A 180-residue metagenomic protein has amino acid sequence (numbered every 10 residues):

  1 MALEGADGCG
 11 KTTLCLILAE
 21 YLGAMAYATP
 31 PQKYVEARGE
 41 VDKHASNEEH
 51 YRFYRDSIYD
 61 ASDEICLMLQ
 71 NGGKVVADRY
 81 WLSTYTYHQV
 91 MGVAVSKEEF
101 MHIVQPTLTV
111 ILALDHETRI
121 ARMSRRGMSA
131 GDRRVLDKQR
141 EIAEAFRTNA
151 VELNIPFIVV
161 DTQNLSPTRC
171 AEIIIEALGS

Functional and structural regions predicted by a protein language model:
L3: Hydrophobic anchor at the beta1->P-loop junction of P-loop NTPases
A6: P-loop (Walker A) phosphate-binding loop of NTP-binding proteins
K11: Conserved lysine of the Walker
L14, L18: Hydrophobic positions on the alpha1 helix immediately C-terminal to the Walker A/P-loop
Y21, M25-A94: ATP-dependent small-molecule kinase phosphotransfer cores that center on conserved nucleotide phosphate-binding segments
Q32-Y34, W81-L82, L114-I120, L165: Conserved nucleotide-binding/hydrolysis micro-motifs of P-loop NTPases
T84, G92-T148: A glycine- and Lys/Arg-enriched "phosphate-lid" helix/loop adjacent to the NTP-binding pocket of small-molecule kinases
S124-A130, R134-S180: NTP-dependent small-molecule kinase module
